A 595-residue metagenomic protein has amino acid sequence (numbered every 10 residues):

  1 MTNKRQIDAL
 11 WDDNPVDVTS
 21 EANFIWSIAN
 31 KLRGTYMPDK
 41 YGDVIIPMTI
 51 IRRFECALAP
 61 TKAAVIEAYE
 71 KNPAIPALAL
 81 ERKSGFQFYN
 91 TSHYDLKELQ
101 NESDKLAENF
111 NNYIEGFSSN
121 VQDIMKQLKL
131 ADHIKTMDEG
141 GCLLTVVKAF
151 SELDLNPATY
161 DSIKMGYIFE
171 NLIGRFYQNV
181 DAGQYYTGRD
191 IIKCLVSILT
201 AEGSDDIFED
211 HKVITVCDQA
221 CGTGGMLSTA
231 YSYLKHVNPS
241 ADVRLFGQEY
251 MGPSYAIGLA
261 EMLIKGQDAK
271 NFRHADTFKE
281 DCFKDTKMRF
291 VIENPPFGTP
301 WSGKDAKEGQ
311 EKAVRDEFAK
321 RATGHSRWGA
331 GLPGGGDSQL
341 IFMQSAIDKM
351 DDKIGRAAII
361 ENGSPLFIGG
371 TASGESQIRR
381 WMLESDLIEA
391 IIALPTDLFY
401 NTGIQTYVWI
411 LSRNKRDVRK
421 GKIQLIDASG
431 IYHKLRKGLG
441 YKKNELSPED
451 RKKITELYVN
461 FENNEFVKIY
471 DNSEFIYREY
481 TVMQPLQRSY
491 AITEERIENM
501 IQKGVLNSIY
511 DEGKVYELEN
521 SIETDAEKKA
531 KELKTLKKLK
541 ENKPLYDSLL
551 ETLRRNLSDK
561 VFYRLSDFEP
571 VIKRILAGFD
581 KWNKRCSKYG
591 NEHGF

Functional and structural regions predicted by a protein language model:
M1-S204, N271-C282, A393-T396, K420-D427 (+2 more regions): Non-catalytic, mostly N-terminal accessory regions of nucleic-acid modification and defense proteins
S20-S27, T49, I163, Y167 (+15 more regions): Generic recognition of stable, solvent-exposed alpha-helical segments in well-folded globular domains
K31, K40-R53, L195, Y255 (+1 more regions): Conserved Class I SAM-dependent methyltransferase catalytic core
L58, L234, N238, M350: Active-site catalytic pocket residues across diverse enzymes, especially alpha/beta-hydrolases
I66, I378, L383-I388, L398-N464: C-terminal, active-site-flanking charged/polar segments
V147-K148, D268-F272, K320-S326, R356-P365 (+1 more regions): Short acidic (Asp/Glu) and glycine-rich catalytic loops that position anionic groups and cofactors
Q184-E293, F297-A313, N362-S364, T371-I378 (+2 more regions): Conserved S-adenosyl-L-methionine
F297-P300, K304-G336: Conserved catalytic motifs of ABC-family nucleotide-binding domains
